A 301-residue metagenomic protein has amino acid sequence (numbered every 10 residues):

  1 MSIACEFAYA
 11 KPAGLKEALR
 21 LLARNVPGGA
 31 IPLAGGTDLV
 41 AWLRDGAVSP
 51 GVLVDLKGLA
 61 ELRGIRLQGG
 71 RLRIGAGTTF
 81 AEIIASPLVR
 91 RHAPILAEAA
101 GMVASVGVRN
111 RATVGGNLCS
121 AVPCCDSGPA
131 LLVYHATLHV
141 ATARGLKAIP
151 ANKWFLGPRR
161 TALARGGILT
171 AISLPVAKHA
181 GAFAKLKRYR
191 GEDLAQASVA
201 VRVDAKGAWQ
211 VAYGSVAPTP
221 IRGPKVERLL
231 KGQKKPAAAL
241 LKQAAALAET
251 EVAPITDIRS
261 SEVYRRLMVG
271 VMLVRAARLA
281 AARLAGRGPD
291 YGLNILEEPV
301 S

Functional and structural regions predicted by a protein language model:
M1-S301: C-terminal structural segment of proteins
